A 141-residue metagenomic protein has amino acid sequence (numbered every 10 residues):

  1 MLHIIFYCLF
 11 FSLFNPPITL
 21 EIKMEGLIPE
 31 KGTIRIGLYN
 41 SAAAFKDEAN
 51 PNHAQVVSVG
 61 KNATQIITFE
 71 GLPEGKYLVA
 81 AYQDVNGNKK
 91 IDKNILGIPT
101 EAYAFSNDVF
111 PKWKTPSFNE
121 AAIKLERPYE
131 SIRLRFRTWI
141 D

Functional and structural regions predicted by a protein language model:
M1-T19: Bacterial Sec-dependent N-terminal signal peptides
L20-G26, L134: A short, amphipathic beta-strand motif
G26, T68-G71: Short, flexible loop/turn segments at beta-strand junctions in immunoglobulin-like and fibronectin type III
P29, K61, P73-E74: Surface-exposed loops/turns
R35-Y39, A80: Beta-strand signatures of extracellular beta-sandwich domains
A63-I67, N119-A121, E130-I132: Short strand-edge motifs at loop-to-beta-strand transitions and within beta-strands of extracellular beta-rich domains
G75-A81: A short tyrosine-centered beta-strand micro-motif
V85-K93: Acidic, glycine-anchored loop motifs typical of Ca2+
